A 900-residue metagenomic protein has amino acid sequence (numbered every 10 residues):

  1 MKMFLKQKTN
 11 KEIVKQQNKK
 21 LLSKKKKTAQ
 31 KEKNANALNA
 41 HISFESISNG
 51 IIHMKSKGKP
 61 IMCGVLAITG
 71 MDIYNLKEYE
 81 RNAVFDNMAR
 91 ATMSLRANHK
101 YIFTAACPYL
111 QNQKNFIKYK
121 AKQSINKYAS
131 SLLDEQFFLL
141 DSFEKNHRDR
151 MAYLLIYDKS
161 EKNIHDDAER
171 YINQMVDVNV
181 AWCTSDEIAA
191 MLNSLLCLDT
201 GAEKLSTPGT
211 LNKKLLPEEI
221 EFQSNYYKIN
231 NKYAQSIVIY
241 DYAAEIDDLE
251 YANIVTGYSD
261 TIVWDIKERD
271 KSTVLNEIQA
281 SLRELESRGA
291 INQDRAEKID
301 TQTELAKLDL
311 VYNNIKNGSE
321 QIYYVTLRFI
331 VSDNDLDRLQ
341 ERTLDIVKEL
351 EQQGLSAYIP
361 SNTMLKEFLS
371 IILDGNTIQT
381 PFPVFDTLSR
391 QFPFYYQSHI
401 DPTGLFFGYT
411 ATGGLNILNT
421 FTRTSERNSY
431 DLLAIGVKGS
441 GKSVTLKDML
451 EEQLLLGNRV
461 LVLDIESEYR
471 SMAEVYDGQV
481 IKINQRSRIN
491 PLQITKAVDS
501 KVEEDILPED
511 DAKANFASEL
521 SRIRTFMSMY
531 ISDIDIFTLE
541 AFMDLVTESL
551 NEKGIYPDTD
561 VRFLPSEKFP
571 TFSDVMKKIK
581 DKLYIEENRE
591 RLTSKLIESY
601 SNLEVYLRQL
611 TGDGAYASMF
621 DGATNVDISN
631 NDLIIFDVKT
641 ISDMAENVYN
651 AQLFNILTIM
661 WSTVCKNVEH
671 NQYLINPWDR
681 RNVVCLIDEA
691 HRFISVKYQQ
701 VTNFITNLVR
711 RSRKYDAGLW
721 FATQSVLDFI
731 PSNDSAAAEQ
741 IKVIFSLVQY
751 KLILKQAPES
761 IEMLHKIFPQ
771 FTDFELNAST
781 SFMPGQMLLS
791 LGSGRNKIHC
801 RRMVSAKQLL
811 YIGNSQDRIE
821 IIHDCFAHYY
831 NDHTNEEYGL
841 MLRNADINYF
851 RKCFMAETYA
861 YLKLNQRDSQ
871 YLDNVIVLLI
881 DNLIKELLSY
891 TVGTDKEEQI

Functional and structural regions predicted by a protein language model:
K2-T387, F392-P393: Extended, folded cores of ATP/NTP-driven motor/assembly subunits in large transport and secretion machines
K8-T9, A29, K33-N36, C197-I299 (+3 more regions): C-terminal regions of RecA-like/P-loop NTPase motor modules
S46, I51-S56, I61-I73, E78-A97 (+16 more regions): P-loop NTPase motor domains
A434: Hydrophobic anchor at the beta1->P-loop junction of P-loop NTPases
K442: Conserved lysine of the Walker
T445: Hydrophobic positions on the alpha1 helix immediately C-terminal to the Walker A/P-loop
E452-L461, Y476: Post-Walker A helix-loop "phosphate-sensing" segment adjacent to the P-loop in P-loop NTPases
S712-F729: Sensor-1/coupling segment of RecA-like P-loop NTPase cores
